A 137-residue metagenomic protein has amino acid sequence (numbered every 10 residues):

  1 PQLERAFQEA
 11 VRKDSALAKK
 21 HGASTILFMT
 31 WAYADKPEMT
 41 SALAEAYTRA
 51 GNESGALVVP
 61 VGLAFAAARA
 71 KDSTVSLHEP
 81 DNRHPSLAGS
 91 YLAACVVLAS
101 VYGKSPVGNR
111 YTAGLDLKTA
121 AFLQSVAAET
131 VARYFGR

Functional and structural regions predicted by a protein language model:
P1-S90, A99, P106: Alpha-helical cap/lid subdomain in secreted, periplasmic, or secretory-pathway luminal O-acyl-processing enzymes
L77, H84, A94-R137: Conserved catalytic region of serine esterases and O-acyltransferases that act on ester linkages in lipids
